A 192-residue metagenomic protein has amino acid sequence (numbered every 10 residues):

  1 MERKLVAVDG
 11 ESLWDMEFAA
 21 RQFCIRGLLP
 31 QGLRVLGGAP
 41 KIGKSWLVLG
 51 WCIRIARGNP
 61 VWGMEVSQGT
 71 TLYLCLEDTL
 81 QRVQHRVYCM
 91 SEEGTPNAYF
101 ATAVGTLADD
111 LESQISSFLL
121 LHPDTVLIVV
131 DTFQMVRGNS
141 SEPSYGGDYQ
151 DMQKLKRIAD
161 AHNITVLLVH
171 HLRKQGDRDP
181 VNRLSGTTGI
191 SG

Functional and structural regions predicted by a protein language model:
E2-V6, E11-L13, F18-A20, I25-R26 (+3 more regions): Conserved inter-motif catalytic segment of the P-loop NTP-binding fold
R3, A20, Q31, D179-N182: Exposed boundary/loop context
L28-P30, S191: A short catalytic or substrate-binding loop motif that flags glycine-/basic-rich loops and adjacent residues that bind
P30-R34, G69: Pre-Walker A (Motif I) flank of P-loop NTPase domains
V35-L36, K41, S45-W46, L72-L74 (+2 more regions): Phosphate-binding/switch region of NTP-binding enzymes
L47, W51: Hydrophobic positions on the alpha1 helix immediately C-terminal to the Walker A/P-loop
R54-G58: Active-site catalytic microenvironments for nucleophilic, acid-base chemistry
